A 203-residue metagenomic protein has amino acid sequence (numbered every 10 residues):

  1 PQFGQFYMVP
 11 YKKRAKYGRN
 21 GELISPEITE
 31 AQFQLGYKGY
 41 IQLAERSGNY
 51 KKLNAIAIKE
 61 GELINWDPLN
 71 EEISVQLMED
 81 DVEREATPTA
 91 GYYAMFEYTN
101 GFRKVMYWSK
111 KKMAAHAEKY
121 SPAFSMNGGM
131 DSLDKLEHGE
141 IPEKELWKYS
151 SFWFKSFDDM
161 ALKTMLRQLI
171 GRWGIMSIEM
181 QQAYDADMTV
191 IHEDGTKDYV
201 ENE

Functional and structural regions predicted by a protein language model:
P1-M176: Binding-interface segments
T164, G174-E203: Single-stranded nucleic-acid nicking/binding segments centered on His-rich, glycine/basic loops
